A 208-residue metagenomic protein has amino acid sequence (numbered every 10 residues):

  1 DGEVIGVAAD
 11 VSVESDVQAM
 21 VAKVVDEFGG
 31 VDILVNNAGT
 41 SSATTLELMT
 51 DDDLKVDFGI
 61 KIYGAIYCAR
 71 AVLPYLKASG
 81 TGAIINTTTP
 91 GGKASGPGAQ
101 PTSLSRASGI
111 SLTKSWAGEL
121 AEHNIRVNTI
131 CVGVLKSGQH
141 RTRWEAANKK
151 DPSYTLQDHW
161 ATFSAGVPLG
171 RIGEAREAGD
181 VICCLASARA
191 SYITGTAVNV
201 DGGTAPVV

Functional and structural regions predicted by a protein language model:
T45-L46, T50-F58, F163: Substrate-binding pocket helix/loop in short-chain dehydrogenase/reductase
M49, S95-L104, S115, R143: Active-site loop-to-helix junction immediately N-terminal to the catalytic Tyr of the SDR YXXXK motif in Rossmann-fold
A69, S105, T113: Active-site helix of classical SDR
P74, G118-E122, S191: Alpha-helical segment proximal to the catalytic Tyr-Lys
T89: Residue(s) in the substrate-gating loop at a strand-loop-helix junction that position the organic substrate next
A94, R171, I182-C183, T194-V208: Short C-terminal tail/terminal secondary-structure segment of NAD(P)H-dependent dehydrogenase/reductase domains
P152-T155, V167-A178: A conserved structural motif in NAD(P)-dependent oxidoreductases
